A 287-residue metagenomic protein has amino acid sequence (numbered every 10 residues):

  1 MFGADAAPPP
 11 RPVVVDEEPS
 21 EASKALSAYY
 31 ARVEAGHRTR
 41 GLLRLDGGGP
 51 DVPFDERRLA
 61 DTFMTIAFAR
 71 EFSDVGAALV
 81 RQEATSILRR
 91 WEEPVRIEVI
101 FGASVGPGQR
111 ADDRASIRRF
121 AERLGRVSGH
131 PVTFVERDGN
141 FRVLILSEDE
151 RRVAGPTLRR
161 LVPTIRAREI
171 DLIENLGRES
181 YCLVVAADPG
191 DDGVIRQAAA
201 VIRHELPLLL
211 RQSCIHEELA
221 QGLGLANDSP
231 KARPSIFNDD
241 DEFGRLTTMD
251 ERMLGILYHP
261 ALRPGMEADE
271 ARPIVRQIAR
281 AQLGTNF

Functional and structural regions predicted by a protein language model:
M1-D138, E148, G155, R159 (+3 more regions): N-terminal low-structure segments adjacent to metalloprotease catalytic domains across cellular compartments
D5-D51, L161-L210, A226-F287: Metalloprotease/metallohydrolase-associated module, dominated by Zn2+-dependent proteases
A84-L208, Q212-S213, L223-A226, P230-D240 (+1 more regions): Acidic/His-rich structured neighborhood in mature extracellular/periplasmic domains
